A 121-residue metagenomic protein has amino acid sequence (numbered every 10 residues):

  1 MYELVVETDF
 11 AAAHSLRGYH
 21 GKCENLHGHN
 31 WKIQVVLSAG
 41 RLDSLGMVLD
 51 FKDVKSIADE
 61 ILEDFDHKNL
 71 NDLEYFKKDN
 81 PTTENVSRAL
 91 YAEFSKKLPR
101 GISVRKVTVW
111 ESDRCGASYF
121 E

Functional and structural regions predicted by a protein language model:
M1-E121: Charge-rich, low-complexity N-terminal segments
